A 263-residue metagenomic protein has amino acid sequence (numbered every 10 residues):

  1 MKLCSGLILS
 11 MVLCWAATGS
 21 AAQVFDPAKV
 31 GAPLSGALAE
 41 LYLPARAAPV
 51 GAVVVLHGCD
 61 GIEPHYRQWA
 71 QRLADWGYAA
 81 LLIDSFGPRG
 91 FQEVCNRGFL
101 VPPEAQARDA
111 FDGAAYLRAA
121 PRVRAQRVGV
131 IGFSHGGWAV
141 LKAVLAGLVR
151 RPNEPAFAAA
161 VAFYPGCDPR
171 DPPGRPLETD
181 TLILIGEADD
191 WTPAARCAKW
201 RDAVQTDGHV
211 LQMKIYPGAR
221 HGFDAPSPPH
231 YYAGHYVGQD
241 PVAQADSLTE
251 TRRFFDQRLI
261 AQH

Functional and structural regions predicted by a protein language model:
A21-A48: N-terminal cap/lid segment of alpha/beta-hydrolase-fold proteins
A47-V50, V55-Q92, P169-R170, A188-A194: Short substrate-entry loop that stabilizes the transition state in hydrolases
D60, P64-R67, R72, S85-A105 (+2 more regions): Cap/lid segment of the alpha/beta-hydrolase catalytic domain
P102-A105, A110-L177: Primarily recognizes the serine-hydrolase "nucleophile elbow" in alpha/beta-hydrolase and SGNH/GDSL folds
I183-I185: Short beta-strand/loop motif that positions the catalytic acidic residue of the alpha/beta-hydrolase fold
E187-D190, G218-R220: Acidic beta-to-alpha connecting loop that harbors the catalytic carboxylate
P193-A203: Short alpha-helix in the alpha/beta-hydrolase fold that links the catalytic acid
V210-H263: C-terminal catalytic histidine-bearing segment of alpha/beta-hydrolase fold enzymes
